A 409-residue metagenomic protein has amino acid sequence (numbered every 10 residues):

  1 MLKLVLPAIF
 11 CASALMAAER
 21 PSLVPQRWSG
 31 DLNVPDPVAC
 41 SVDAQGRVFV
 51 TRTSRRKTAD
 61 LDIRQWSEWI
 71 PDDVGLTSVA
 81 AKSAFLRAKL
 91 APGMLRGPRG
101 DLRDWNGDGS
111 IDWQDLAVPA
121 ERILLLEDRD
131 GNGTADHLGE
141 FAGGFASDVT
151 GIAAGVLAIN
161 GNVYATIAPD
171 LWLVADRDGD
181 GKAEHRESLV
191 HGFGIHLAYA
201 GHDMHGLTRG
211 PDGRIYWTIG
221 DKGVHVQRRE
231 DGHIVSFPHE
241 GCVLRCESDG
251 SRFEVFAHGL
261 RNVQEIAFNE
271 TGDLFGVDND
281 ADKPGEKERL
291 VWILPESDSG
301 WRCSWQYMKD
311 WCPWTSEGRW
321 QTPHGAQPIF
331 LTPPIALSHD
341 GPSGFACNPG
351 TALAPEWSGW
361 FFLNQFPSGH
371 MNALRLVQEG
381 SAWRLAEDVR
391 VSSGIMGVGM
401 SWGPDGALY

Functional and structural regions predicted by a protein language model:
M1-L4: Positively charged n-region of N-terminal signal peptides that target proteins for export
P7-A17: Hydrophobic h-region of N-terminal signal peptides that target proteins for export in Gram-negative bacteria
A17-Y409: Beta-propeller domains with acidic blade repeats across secreted/periplasmic ectodomains and cytosolic WD/CNH propellers
